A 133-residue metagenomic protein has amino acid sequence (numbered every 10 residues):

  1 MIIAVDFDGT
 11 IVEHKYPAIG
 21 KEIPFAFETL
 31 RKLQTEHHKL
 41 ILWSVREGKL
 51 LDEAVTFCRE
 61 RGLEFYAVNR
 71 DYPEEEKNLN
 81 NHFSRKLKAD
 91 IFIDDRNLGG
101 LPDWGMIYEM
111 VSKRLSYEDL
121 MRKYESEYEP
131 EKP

Functional and structural regions predicted by a protein language model:
M1-P73: Alpha-helical substrate-recognition element adjacent to the catalytic core
L51-P133: C-terminal cap/substrate-recognition subdomain and adjoining C-terminal extension of metal-dependent phosphatase-like
